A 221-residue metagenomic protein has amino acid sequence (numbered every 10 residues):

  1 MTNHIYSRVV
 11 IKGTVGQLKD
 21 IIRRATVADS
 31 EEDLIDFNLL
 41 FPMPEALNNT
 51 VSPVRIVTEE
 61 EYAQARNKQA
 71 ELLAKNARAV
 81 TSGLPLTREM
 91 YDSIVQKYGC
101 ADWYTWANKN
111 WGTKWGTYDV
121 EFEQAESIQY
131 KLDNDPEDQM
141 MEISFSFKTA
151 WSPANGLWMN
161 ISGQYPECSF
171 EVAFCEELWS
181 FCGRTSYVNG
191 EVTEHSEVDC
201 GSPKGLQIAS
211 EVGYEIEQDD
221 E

Functional and structural regions predicted by a protein language model:
M1-E221: Intrinsic low-complexity, intrinsically disordered or marginally ordered coil/linker segments
